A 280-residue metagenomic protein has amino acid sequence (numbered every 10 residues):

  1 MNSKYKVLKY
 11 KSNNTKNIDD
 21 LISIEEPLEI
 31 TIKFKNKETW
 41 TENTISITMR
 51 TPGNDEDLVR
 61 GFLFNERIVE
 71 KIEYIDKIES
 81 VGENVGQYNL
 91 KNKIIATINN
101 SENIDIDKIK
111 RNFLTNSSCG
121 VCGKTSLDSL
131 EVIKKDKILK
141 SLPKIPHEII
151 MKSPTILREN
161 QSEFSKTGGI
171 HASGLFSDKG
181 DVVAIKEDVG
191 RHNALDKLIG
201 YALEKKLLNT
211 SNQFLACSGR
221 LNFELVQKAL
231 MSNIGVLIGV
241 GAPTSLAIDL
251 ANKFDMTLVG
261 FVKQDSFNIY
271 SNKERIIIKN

Functional and structural regions predicted by a protein language model:
M1-D178, V182-I185: Intrinsically disordered, low-complexity regions enriched in acidic/Ser/Thr/Pro/Gln residues
L58-L63, E73, I109-R111, D136-K137 (+5 more regions): Surface-exposed beta-strand edges and their flanking turn/coil or helix-capping segments
F62, S117, G123, D196-Y201 (+1 more regions): A signal for specific C-terminal beta-sheet/loop modules enriched in small/flexible residues with GP/PG/PP motifs
R158, I170-T210, K279-N280: N-terminal-biased segments
F176-S177, Y270-N272: Short beta-strand-to-turn element immediately C-terminal to the catalytic PLP-Schiff-base lysine in fold type I
H192-I269, R275-I278: Feature captures the catalytic cores and cofactor-binding loops of soluble hydro-lyases/lyases that act on carboxylate
